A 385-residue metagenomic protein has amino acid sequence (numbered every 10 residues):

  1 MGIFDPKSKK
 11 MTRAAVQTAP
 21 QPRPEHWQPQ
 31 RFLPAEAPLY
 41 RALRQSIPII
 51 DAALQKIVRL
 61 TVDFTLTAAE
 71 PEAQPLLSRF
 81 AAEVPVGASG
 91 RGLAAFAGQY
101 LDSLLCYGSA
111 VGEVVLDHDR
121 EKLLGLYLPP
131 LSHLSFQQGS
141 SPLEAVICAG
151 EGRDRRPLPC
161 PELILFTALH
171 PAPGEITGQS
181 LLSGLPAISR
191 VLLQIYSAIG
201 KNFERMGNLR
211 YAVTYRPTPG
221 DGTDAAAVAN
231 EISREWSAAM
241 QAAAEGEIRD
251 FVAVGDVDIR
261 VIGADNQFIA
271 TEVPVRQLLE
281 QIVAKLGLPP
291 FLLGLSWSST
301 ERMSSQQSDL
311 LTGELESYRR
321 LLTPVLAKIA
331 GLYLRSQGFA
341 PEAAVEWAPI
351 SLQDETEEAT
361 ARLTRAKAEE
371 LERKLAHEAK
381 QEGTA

Functional and structural regions predicted by a protein language model:
M1-V254, I262, Q281, R365 (+1 more regions): Structured, contiguous alpha/beta core segments that scaffold functional sites
S141-A168, N230-T312, E316, R320-P349 (+3 more regions): Long amphipathic alpha-helical segments
